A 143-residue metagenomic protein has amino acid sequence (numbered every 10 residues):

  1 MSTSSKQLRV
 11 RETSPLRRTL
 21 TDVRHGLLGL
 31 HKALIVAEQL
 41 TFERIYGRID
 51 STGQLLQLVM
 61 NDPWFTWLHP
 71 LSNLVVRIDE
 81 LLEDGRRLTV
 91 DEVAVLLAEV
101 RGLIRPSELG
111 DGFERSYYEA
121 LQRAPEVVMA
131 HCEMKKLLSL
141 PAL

Functional and structural regions predicted by a protein language model:
S2-L143: Surface-exposed peri-terminal alpha-helical interaction modules
